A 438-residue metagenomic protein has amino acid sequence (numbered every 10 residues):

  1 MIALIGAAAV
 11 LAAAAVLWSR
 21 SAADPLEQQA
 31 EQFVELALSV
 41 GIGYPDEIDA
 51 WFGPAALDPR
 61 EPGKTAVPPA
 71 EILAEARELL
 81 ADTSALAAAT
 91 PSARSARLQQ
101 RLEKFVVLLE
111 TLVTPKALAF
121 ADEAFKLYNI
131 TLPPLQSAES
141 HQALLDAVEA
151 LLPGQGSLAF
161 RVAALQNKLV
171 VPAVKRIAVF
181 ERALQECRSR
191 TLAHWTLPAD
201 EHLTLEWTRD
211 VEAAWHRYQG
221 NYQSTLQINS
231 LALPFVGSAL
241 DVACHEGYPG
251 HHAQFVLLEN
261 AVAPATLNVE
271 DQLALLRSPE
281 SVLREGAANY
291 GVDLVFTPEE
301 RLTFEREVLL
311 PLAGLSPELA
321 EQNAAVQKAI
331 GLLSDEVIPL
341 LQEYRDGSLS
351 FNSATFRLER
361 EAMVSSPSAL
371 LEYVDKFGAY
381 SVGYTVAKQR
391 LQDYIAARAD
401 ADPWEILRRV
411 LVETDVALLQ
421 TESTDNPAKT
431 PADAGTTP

Functional and structural regions predicted by a protein language model:
M1-A8: N-terminal Sec-pathway targeting helices
A13-P438: N-terminal maturation segment of proteins
